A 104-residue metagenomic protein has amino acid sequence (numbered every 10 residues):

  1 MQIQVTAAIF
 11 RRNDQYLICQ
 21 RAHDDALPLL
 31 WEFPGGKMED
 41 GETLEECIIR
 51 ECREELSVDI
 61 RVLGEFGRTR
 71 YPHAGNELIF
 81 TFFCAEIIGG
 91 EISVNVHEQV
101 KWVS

Functional and structural regions predicted by a protein language model:
M1-L17, K37, R68: Conserved N-terminal beta-strand and adjoining loop/helix that marks the start of the Nudix/MutT-like hydrolase domain
Q4, R53, S57-G89: Active-site segment of metal-dependent pyrophosphate-handling enzymes, primarily the Nudix hydrolase catalytic core
F10-R11, I18, A85-I87, W102: Conserved hydrophobic "DFG−1" position in protein kinase catalytic cores
R12-E54: Conserved Nudix-box catalytic region and its N-terminal flanking loop in Nudix hydrolases and closely related
E32, E77, W102: Short aromatic/basic micro-patch
S93-S104: NUDIX/MutT-family hydrolases
